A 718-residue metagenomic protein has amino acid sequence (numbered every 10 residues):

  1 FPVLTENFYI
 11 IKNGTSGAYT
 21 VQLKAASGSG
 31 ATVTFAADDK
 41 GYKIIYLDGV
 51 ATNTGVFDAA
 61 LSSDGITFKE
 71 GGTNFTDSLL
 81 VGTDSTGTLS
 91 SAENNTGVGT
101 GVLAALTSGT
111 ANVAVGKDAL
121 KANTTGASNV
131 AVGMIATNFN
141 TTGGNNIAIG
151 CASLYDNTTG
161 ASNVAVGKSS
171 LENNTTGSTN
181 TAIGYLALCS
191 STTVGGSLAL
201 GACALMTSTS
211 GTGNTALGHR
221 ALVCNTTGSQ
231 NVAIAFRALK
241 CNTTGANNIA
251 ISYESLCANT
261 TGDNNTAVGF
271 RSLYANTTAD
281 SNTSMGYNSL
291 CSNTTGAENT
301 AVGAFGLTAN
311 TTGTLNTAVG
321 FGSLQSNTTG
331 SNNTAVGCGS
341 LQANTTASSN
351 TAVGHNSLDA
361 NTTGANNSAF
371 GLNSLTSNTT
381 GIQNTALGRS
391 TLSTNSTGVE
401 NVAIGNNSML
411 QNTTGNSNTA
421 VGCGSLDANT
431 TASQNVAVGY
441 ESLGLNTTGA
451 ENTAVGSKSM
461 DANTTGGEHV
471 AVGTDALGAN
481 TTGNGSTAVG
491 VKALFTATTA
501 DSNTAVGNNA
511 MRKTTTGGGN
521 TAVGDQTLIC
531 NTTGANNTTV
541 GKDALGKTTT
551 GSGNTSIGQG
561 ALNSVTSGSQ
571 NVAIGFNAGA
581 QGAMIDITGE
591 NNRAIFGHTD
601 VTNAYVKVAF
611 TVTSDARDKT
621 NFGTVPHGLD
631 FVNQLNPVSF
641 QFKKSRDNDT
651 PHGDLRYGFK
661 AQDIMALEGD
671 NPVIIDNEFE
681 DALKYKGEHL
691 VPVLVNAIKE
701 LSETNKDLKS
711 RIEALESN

Functional and structural regions predicted by a protein language model:
F1-D64: Acidic, glycine/polar-enriched metal-coordinating patches/loops that mediate binding to polyanionic ligands
S62-D615: Glycine- and small/polar-enriched repetitive beta-structure motifs of secreted/surface proteins
D586-N592, F596, V612-N621, F642-L655: Active-site-adjacent substrate-recognition loops and nearby beta-strands within hydrolase catalytic domains
G628, Y657, A661-M665, V691-I698: Amphipathic, non-membrane alpha-helical segments that mediate helix-helix packing for oligomeric assemblies
G628-S639: Acidic, glycine-rich loop-and-strand cores that form catalytic or ligand-binding grooves in diverse globular domains
D663-E680: Active-site and glycan-interaction determinants of carbohydrate-active enzymes
I675-N718: C-terminal intramolecular chaperone/auto-processing assembly modules
